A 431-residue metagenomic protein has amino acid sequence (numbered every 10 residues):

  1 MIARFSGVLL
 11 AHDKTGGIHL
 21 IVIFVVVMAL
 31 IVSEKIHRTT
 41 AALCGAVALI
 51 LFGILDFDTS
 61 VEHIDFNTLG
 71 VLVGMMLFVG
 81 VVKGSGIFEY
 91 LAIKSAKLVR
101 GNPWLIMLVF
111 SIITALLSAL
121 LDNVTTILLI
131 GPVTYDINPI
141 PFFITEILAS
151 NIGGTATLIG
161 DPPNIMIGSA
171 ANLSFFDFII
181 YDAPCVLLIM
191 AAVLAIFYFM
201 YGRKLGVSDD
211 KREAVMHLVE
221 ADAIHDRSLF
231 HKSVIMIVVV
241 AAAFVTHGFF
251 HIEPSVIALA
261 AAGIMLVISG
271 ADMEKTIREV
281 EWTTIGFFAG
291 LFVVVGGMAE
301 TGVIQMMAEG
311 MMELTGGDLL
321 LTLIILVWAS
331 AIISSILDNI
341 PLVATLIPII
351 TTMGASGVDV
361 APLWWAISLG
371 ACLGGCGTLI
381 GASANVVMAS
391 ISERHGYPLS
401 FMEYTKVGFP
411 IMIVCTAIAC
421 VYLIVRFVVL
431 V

Functional and structural regions predicted by a protein language model:
M1-V22, Y90-I93, K97-R100, Y201-I237 (+4 more regions): Intrinsically disordered, low-complexity non-transmembrane regions of multi-pass membrane transporters
V8-V22, D65-L77, A119-I127, T157 (+5 more regions): Structural signature of hydrophobic alpha-helical transmembrane segments
I21-V22, T39-C44, W104-I112, T126 (+9 more regions): Hydrophobic alpha-helical transmembrane segments
V25-L43, R227, H231, V239-L259 (+1 more regions): Flexible hinge motifs at transmembrane-helix junctions and intramembrane kinks/re-entrant loops in multi-pass membrane
V27-I36, I113-D122, I147-I159, T246-F249 (+2 more regions): Transmembrane alpha-helix interface/packing and boundary motifs in multi-pass membrane proteins, characterized by
D58-I137, T283-S356: Membrane-embedded alpha-helical segments and adjacent helix-loop junctions characteristic of multi-pass solute
Y90-A92, T125-Y135, F143-I144, A156-A171 (+5 more regions): Re-entrant/interfacial helical elements at transmembrane boundaries that shape and gate the permeation pathway
I137-I144, T155-I159, F176-H225, I235 (+2 more regions): Juxtamembrane and boundary regions of transmembrane helices in multi-pass small-molecule transporters and channels
